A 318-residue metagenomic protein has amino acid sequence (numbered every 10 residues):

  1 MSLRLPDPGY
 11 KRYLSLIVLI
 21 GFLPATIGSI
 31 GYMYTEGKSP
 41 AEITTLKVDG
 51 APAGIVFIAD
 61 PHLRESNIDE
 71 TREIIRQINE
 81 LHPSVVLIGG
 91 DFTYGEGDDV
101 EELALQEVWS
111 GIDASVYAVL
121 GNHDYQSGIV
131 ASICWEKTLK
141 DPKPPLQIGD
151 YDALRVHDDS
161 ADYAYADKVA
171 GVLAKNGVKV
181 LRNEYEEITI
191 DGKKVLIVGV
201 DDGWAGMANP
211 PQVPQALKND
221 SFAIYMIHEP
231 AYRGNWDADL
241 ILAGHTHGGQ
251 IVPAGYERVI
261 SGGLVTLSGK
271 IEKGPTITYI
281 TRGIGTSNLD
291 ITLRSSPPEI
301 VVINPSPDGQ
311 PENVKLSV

Functional and structural regions predicted by a protein language model:
M1-A51: N-terminal membrane-anchoring alpha-helices
M33-Y34, H62-N67, T93-D98, D158 (+3 more regions): Short, flexible loop segments at the rims of nucleotide/cofactor-binding pockets, characterized by
P40-I68, V213-I224: Mobile, glycine- and charge-enriched loop segments and immediately flanking short secondary-structure elements within
K47-V56, V178-K179, Y185-I197, E272-T278: Beta-strand-turn-beta hairpins that frame and shape the catalytic cleft of phosphate-ester-processing enzymes
I55-H157, A161, N176: Membrane-embedded segments
F57-A59, V85-D91, G95, S115-N122 (+5 more regions): Active-site neighborhood of phospho(di)ester-bond hydrolases with catalytic His/Asp-centered motifs
A131, E136-Y185, I190-I227, R233 (+1 more regions): Binuclear metal-dependent hydrolase catalytic cores centered on His/Asp/Glu-rich metal-binding motifs
P230-P311, V318: Conserved beta-sheet core of the metallophosphoesterase superfamily
